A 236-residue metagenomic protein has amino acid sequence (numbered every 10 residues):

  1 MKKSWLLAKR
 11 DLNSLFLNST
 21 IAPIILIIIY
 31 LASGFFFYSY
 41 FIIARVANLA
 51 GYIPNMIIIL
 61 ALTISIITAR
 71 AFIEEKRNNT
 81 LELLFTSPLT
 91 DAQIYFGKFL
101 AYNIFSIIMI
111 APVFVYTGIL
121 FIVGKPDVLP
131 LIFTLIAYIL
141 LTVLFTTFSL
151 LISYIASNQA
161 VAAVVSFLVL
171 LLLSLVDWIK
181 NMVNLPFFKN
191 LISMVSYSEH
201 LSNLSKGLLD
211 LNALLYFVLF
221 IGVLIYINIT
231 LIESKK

Functional and structural regions predicted by a protein language model:
M1-P23: Aromatic- and glycine-rich beta-strand/loop motifs that create alpha-glucan
L31-F37, Y116, V169-W178: Aromatic-anchored segments of alpha-helical transmembrane domains
G34-Y38, A44, L49, I59 (+1 more regions): Secretory targeting signals
V46, A162-V165, V169-L231, K236: Terminal transmembrane helical anchor/hairpin motif
G51-E74: Long, hydrophobic alpha-helical segments
A61-I66, G97-F105, L129-T134, M182-L185 (+1 more regions): Short alpha-helical transmembrane interface motifs in multi-pass membrane proteins
I64-T68, T147-F148, I227-N228: Hydrophobic/aromatic residues in alpha-helical transmembrane segments
A71-A101: Helix-loop-helix units of permease transmembrane domains in multi-pass membrane transporters, especially ABC
